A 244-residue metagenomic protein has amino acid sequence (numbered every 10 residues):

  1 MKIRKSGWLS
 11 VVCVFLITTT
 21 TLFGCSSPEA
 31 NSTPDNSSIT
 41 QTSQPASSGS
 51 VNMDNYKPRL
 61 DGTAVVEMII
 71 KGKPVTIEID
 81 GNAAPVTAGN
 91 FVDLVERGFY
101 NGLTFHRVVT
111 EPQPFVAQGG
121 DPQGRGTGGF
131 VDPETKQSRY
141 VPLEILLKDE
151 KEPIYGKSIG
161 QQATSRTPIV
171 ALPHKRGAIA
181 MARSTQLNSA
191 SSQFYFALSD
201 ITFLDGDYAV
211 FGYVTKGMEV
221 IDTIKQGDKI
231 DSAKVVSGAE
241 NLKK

Functional and structural regions predicted by a protein language model:
K2-W8, C25-K244: Cross-family detector of peptidyl-prolyl cis-trans isomerase
S6-I17: Sec-dependent N-terminal signal peptides
T20-G24: C-terminal motif of bacterial Sec signal peptides marking the signal peptidase cleavage site
